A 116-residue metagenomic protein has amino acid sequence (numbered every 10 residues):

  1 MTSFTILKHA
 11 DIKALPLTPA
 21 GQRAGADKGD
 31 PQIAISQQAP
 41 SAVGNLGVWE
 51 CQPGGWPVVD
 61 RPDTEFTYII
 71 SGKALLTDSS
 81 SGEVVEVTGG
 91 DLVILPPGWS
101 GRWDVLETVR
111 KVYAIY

Functional and structural regions predicted by a protein language model:
M1-V43: A short, N-terminal "cap"/entry segment at the start of jelly-roll beta-barrel domains of the cupin/DSBH fold
S36, F66, G90-D91: Hydrophobic/aromatic beta-strand elements that line small-molecule binding cavities or substrate pockets in beta-rich
A42-R61, P96-P97: Conserved short histidine dyad/triad with adjacent acidic residue
V48, V84-E86, S100-R102: Well-ordered beta-strand positions in beta-sheet-rich domains
W56, L92-V93, P97-R102, R110: Histidine-centered metal-chelating micro-motifs
R61-L76: Short, conserved beta-strand element in jelly-roll/cupin
S81-P97: Short acidic-glycine-tyrosine-enriched beta hairpin
E107-Y116: A short hydrophobic beta-strand segment most commonly corresponding to one strand of the jelly-roll/cupin
